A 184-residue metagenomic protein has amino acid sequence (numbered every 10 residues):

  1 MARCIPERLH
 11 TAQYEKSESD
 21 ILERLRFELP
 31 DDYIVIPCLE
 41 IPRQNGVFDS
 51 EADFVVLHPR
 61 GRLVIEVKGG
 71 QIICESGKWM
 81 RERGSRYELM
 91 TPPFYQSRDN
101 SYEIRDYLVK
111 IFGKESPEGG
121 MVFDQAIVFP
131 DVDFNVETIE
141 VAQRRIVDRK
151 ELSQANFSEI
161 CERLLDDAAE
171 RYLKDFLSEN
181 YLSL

Functional and structural regions predicted by a protein language model:
M1-L184: Intrinsically disordered, low-complexity Ser/Thr/Pro/Gly-rich regulatory segments
